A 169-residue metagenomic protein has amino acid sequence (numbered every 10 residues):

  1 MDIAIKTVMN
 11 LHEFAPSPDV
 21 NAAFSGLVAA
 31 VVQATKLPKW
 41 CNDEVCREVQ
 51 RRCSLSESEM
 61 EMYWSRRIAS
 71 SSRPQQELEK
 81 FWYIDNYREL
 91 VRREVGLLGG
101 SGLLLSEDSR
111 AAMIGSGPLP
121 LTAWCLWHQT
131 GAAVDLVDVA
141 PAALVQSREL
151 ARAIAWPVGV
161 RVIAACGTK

Functional and structural regions predicted by a protein language model:
M1-Q33: Long terminal accessory regions outside catalytic cores
S25-S106: Conserved Class I S-adenosyl-L-methionine-dependent methyltransferase catalytic core
E89-G102, P118-L121, Q146, V162-I163: Active-site glycine-rich loop that binds ribose-phosphate moieties when present
L105-P118, D135: Conserved class I S-adenosyl-L-methionine
S109, A132, V158-V160: A structural micro-motif
P118-G131: Conserved SAM-binding loop of SAM-dependent methyltransferases across substrates and taxa, primarily the Class I
D138-A142: Conserved SAM/SAH-binding beta-strand->alpha-helix loop
Q146-K169: S-adenosyl-L-methionine
